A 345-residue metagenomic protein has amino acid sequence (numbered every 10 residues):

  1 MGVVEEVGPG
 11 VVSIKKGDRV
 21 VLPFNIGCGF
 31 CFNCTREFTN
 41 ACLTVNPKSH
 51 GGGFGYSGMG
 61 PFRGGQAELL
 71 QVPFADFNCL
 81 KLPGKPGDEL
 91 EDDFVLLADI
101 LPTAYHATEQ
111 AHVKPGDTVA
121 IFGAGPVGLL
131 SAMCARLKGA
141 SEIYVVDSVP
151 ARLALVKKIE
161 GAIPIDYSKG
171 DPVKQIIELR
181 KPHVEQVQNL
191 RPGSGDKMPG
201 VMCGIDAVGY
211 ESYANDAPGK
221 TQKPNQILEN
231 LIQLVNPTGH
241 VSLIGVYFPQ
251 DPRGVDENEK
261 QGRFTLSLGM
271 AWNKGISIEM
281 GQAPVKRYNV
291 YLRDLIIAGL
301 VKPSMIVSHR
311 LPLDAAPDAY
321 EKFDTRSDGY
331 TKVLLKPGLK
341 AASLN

Functional and structural regions predicted by a protein language model:
M1-T35, N40, F62-R63, P83-G87: Glycine-rich beta-strand-centered segment in the early N-terminal region that forms part of a ligand/cofactor-binding
V20, E68-L69, C79-K81, K85-Q175 (+1 more regions): Mid-domain Rossmann-like dinucleotide-binding core that forms the NAD(H)/NADP(H) cofactor-binding site
T35-F54, G58: Iron-sulfur (Fe-S) cluster-binding segments and ferredoxin-like electron-carrier domains, especially [2Fe-2S]
S57-R63, L69-Q71: Short Gly/Pro-enriched turn/cap motifs at secondary-structure boundaries
A111-P115, R136-K138, I159-G275, A342-N345: Glycine-rich cofactor phosphate-binding loops and adjacent beta1-alpha1 units of small-molecule cofactor enzyme domains
V149, Y247, P284: Residues in the short beta-alpha loop(s) of Rossmann-like NAD(P)-binding domains
P192-G193, Q282-N345: C-terminal hydrophobic helical "lid"/dimerization subdomain of Rossmann-like NAD(P)H-dependent oxidoreductases
